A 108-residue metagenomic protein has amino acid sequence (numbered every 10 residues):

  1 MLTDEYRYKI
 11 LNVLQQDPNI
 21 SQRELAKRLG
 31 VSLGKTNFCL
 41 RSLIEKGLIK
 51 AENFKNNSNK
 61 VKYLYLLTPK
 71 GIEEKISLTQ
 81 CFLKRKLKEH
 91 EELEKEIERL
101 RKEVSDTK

Functional and structural regions predicted by a protein language model:
M1-Y6, S21, E52-K75: Short, cationic-aromatic polyanion-contact patches
Y8-N12: Pre-recognition alpha-helix immediately N-terminal to the DNA-recognition helix within helix-turn-helix or winged-helix
L14-D17: Short helix-capping/hinge SLiMs at alpha-helix to coil transitions
R23, G34, F38: Key DNA-contact positions within bacterial/archaeal DNA-binding proteins
K27, E45: Alpha-helical residues within the helix-turn-helix
E73-K108: Amphipathic alpha-helical dimerization/coiled-coil segments that flank or bridge DNA-binding/regulatory modules
